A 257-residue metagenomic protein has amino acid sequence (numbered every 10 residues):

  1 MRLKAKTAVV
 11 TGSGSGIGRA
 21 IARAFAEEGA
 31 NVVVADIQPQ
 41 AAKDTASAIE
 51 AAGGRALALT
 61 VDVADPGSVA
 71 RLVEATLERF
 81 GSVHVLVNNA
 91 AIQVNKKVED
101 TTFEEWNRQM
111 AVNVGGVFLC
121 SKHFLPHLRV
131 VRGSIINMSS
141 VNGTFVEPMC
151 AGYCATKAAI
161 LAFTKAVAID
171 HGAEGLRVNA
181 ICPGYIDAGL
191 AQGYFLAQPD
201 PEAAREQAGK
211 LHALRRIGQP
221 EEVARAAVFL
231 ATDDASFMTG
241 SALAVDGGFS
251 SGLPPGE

Functional and structural regions predicted by a protein language model:
V87, G172, R177, M238-G240: Short, small/polar-rich loop/turn modules that mediate ligand/substrate recognition or access, typified
K97-V98, E105-N107, A208: Substrate-binding pocket helix/loop in short-chain dehydrogenase/reductase
S121, T156, T164: Active-site helix of classical SDR
P126, I169-A173, S236: Alpha-helical segment proximal to the catalytic Tyr-Lys
S140: Residue(s) in the substrate-gating loop at a strand-loop-helix junction that position the organic substrate next
F145, V228, T239-E257: Short C-terminal tail/terminal secondary-structure segment of NAD(P)H-dependent dehydrogenase/reductase domains
A180, E202-D234, M238, V245-G247: C-terminal helical subdomain
